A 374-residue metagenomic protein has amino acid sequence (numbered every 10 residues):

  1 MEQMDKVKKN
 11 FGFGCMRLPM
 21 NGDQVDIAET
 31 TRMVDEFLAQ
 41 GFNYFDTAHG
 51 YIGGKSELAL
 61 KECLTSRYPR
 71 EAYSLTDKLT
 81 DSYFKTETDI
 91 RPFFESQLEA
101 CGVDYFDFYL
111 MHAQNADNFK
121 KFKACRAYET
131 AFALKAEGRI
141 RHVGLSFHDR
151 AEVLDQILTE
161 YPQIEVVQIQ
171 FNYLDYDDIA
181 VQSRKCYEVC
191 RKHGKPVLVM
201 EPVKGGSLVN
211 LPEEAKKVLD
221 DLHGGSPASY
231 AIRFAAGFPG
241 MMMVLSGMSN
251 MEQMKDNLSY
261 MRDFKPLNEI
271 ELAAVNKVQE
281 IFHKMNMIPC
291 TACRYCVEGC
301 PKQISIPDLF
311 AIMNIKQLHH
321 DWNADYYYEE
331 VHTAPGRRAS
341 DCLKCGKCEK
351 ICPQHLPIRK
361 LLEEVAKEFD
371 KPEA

Functional and structural regions predicted by a protein language model:
M1-Y73, T130, A136: N-terminal binding-site loop/beta-alpha segment at the start of enzyme catalytic domains that lines or forms
K9-G14, F45-T47, Y73-D77, F106-M111 (+4 more regions): Hydrophobic faces of well-ordered beta-strands that scaffold small-molecule active sites in alpha/beta enzyme cores
C15, H49-I52, L110-A113, F147 (+4 more regions): Residues that line or immediately flank small-molecule/substrate-binding pockets and catalytic motifs
N21-G22, D35, F84-V203, L211-A215 (+2 more regions): Glycine/proline-rich, positively charged, aromatic-decorated active-site loop/lid region on the catalytic face
D35-L38, F42-N43, E62, K185-A374: Structured C-terminal cap/extension of enzyme domains
Y51, R67-T88, H112: Structural motif corresponding to the early beta-alpha repeats
S56-L60, R150-D155, M254: Short, well-ordered alpha-helical microsegments
K61-S74, Y128, Y161-V167, L258-F264: Short, electropositive alpha-helical surface patch
